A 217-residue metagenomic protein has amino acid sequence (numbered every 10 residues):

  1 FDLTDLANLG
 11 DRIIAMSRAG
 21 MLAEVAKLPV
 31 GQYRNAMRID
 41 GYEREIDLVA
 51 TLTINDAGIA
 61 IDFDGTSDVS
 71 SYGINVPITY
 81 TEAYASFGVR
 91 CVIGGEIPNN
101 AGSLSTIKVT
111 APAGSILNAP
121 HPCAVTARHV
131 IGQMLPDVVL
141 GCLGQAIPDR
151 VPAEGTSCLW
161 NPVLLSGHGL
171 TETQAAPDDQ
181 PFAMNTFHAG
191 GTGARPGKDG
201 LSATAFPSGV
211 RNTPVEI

Functional and structural regions predicted by a protein language model:
F1-I217: Glycine/proline-enriched, intrinsically flexible loops and inter-domain linkers
